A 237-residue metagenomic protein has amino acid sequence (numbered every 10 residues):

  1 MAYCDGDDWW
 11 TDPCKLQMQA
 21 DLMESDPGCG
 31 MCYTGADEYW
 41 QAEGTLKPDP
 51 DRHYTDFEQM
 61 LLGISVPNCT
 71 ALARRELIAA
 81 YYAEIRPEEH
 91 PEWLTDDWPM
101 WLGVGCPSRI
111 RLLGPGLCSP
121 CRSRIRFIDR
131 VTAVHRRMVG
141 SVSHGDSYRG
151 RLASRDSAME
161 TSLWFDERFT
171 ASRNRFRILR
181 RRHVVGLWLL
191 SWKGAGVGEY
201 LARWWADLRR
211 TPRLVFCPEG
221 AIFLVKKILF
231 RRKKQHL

Functional and structural regions predicted by a protein language model:
M1-W9: Short beta-strand-to-loop acidic/aromatic patch adjacent to the donor-nucleotide binding site
T11-D12, R74: GHKL-family ATP-binding catalytic core of two-component histidine kinases
C14-L22, P99-G103, S157-E160, L187: Alpha-helical elements of Rossmann-like donor-binding domains used by nucleotide-donor carbohydrate transfer enzymes
C14-L46: Conserved donor NDP-sugar-binding/catalytic core segment of glycosyltransferases
S25-G28, C106, I110, E167 (+2 more regions): Secondary-structure boundary motif
T34, Q41, P50-Y148: Conserved nucleotide-sugar donor-binding catalytic segment
R149-A158: Short, charge-rich, low-complexity alpha-helical interaction segments
D166-R177, R181-L237: Membrane-interface aromatic/basic loop that binds lipid-linked glycans or pyrophosphate carriers, typified by
